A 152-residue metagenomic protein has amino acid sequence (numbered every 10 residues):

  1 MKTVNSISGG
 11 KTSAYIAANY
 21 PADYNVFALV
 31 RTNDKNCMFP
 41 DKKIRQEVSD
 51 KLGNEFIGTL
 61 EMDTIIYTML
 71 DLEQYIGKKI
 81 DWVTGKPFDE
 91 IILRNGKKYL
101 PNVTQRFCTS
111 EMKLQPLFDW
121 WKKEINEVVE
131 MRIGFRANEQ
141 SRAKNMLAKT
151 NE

Functional and structural regions predicted by a protein language model:
M1-E152: ATP-dependent adenylation/nucleotidyltransferase module used to activate substrates
